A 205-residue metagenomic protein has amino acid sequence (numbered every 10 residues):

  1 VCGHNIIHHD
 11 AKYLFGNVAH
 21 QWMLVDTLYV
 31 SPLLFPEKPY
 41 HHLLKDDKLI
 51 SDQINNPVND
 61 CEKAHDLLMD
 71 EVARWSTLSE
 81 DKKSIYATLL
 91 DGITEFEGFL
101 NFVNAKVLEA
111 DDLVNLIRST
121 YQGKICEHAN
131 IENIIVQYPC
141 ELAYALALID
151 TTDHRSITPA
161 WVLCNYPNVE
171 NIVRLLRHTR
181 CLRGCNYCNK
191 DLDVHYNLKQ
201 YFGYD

Functional and structural regions predicted by a protein language model:
V1-D205: DEDD superfamily 3′-5′ metal-dependent exonuclease/proofreading module
